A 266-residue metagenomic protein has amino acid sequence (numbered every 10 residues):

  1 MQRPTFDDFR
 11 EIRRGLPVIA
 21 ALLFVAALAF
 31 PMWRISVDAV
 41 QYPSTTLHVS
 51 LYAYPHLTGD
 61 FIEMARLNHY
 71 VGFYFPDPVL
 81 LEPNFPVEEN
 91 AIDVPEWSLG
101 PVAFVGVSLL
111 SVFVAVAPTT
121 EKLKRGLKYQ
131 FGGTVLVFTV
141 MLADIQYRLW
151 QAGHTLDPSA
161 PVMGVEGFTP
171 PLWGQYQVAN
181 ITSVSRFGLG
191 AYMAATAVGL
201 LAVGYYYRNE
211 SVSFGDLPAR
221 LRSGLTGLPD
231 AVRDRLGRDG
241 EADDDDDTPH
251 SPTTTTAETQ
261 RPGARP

Functional and structural regions predicted by a protein language model:
M1-D7: Short, Lys/Arg-rich, polar N-terminal cytosolic tail immediately upstream of the first transmembrane signal-anchor
Q2, V116-E121: Cytoplasmic membrane-interface regions of multi-pass membrane proteins
I12-S36: N-terminal signal-anchor transmembrane alpha helix
P17, F104-V107, F131-T134: Seven-transmembrane alpha-helical bundle of G-protein-coupled receptors
L23, A27, E96-P118, Y192-L201: Hydrophobic alpha-helical transmembrane segments
A26, F30-W33, L123-V212, R235-R265: Alpha-helical transmembrane segments of multi-pass integral membrane proteins, characterized by long hydrophobic
A29-W97, Q146-G188: Long, glycine/tryptophan/cysteine-rich extracytoplasmic
S213-D243: Short, highly charged, low-complexity non-transmembrane loops/tails of multi-pass membrane proteins
